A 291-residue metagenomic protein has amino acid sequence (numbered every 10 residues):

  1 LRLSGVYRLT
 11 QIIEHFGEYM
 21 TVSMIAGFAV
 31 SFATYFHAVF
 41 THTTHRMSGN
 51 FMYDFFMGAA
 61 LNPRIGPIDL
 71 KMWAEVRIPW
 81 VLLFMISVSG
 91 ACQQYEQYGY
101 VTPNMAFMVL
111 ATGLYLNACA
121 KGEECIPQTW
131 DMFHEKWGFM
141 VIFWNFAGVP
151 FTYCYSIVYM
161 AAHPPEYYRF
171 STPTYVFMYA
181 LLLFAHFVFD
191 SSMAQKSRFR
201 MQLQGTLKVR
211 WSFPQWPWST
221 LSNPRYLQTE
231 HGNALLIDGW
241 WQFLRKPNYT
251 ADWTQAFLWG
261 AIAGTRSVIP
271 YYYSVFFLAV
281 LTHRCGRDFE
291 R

Functional and structural regions predicted by a protein language model:
L1-C125, M132-S197, M201-T220, L227-R291: Hydrophobic transmembrane alpha-helices
